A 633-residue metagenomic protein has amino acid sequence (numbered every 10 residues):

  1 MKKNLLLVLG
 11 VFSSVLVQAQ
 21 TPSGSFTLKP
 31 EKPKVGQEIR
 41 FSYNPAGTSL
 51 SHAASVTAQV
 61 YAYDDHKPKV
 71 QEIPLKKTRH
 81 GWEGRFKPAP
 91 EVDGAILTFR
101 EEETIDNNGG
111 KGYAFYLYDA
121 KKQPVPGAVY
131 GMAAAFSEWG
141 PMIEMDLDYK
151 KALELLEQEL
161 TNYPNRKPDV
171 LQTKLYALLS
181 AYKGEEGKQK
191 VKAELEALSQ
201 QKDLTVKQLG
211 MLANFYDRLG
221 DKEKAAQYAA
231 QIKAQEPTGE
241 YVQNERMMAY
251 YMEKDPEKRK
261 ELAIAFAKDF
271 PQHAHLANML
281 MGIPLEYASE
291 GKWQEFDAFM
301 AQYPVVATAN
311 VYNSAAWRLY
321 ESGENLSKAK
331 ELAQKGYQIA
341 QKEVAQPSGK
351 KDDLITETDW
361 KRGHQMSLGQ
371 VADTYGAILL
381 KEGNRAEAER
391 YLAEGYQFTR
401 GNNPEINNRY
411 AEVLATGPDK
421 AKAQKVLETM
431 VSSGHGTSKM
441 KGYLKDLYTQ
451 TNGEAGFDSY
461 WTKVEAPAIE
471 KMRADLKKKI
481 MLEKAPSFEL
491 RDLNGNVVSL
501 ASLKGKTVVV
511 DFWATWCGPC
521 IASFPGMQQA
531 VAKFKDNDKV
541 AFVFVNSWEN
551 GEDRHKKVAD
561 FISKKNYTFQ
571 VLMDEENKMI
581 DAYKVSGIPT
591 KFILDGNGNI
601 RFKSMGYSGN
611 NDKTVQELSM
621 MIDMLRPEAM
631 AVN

Functional and structural regions predicted by a protein language model:
A19-E196, G210-F215, K222-A230, A234 (+3 more regions): Glycan-association/targeting regions that enable binding to alpha-glucans and other polysaccharides
L147-T161, E186-Q200, K222-A234, P256-F270 (+5 more regions): Alpha-helical repeat scaffolds
T429-S487, A501-K504, K556, M630-N633: N-proximal helix/coil linker or "cap" segments that precede and/or mark the start of modular domains
F488-V508, V531-F534: A short beta-strand-turn-helix
E489-R491, K556-N597: Short, internal strand/loop/helix patches that form the active-site neighborhood or redox-interaction surface
K504-G505, F512-Q529: Conserved redox-active cysteine motifs that mediate thiol-disulfide chemistry, especially di-cysteine Cys-X(1-2)-Cys
A522-K564, E575-A582: Structural microenvironment flanking redox-active thiols in thiol-disulfide oxidoreductases
I593-N633: Thiol-/selenol-based redox modules, centered on thioredoxin-like and closely related oxidoreductase domains
